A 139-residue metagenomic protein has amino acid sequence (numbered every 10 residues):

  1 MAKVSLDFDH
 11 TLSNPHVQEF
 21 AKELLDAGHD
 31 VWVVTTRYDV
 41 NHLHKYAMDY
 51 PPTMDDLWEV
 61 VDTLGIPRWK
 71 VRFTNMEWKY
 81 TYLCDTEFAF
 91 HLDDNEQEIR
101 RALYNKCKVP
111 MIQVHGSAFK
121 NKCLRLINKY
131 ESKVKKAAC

Functional and structural regions predicted by a protein language model:
A2-E77: Alpha-helical substrate-recognition element adjacent to the catalytic core
N14, V40-L43, K79-Y82, E98-R101 (+1 more regions): Short catalytic/ligand-binding loop motif for oxyanion handling, primarily in non-cytosolic enzymes, centered on
H16-L24, Y82-D85, E98-N105: A short acidic, amphipathic alpha-helical/loop segment
F20-A21, L57, K79-L83, C123 (+1 more regions): Generic hydrophobic alpha-helical segments
V33, A89-D93, Q113: Short, hydrophobic beta-strand segments that form beta-sheet elements in well-ordered domains
T74, W78-Q97: Conserved Lys-Pro-Asp/Glu-containing loop-to-beta segment of HAD-superfamily phosphomonoesterases, centered on
N95-C139: Asp-based, Mg2+/Mn2+-dependent phosphohydrolase catalytic module
